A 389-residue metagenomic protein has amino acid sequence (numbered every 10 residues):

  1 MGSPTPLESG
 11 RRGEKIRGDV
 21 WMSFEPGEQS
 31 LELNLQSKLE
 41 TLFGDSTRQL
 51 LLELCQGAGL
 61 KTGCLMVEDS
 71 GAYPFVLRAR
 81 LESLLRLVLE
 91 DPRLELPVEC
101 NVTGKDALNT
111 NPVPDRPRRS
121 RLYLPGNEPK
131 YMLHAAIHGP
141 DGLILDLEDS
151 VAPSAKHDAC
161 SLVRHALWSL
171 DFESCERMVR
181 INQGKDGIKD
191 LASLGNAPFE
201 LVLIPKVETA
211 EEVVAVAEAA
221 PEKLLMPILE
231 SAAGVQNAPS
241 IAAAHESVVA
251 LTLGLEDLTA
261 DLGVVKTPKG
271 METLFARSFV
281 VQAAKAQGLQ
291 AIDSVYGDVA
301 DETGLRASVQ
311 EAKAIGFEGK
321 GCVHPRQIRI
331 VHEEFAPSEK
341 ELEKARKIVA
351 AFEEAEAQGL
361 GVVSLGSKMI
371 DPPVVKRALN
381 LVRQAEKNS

Functional and structural regions predicted by a protein language model:
M1-P112: N-terminal intrinsically disordered, cationic/polar leader segments that include organellar targeting peptides
A79-S83, L87, P92, L96-S389: Expand to "…catalyze enediolate/carbanion chemistry for C-C bond making/breaking, isomerization, decarboxylation
